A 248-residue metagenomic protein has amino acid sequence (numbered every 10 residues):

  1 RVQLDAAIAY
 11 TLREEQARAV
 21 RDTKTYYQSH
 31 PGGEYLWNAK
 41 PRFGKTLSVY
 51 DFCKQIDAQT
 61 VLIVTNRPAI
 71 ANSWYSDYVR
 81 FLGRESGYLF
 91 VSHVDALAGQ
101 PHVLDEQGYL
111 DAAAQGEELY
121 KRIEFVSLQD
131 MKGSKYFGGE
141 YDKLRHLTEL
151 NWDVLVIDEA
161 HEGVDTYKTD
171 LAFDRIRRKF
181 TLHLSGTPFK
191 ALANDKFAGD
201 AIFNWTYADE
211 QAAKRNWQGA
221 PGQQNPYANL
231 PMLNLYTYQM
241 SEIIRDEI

Functional and structural regions predicted by a protein language model:
Y10-G33: N-terminal pre-P-loop "Q-motif" helix
S29-F52: Walker A/P-loop
S29-G32, E117-K121, F137-D153, I176: Short basic/glycine-enriched coil/helix segment immediately N-terminal to the Walker B
T46-S86, D130: Conserved Walker A/P-loop ATP-binding site and its immediately adjacent core in helicase/helicase-like ATPase domains
R84-F137: Inter-Walker segment of RecA-like/P-loop motor cores
L128-M131, K143-H183, T187-F189: SF2 helicase catalytic motif II
A193-I248: Interdomain helical connector at the RecA1-RecA2 junction of SF1/SF2 helicase-like NTPases
